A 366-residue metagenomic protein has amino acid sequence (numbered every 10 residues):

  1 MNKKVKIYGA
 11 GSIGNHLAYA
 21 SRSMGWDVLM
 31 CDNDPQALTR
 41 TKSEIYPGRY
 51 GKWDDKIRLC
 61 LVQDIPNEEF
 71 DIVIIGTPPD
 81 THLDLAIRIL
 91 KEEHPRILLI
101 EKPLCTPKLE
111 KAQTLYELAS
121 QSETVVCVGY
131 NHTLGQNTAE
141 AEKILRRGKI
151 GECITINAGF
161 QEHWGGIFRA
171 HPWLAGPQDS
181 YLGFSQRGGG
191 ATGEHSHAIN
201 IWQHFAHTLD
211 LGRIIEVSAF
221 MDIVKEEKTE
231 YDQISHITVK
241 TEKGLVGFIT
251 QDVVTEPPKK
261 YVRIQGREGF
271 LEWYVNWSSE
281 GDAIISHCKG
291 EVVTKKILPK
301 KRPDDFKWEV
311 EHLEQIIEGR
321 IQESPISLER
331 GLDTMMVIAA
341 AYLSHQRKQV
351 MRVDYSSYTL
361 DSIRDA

Functional and structural regions predicted by a protein language model:
M1-G51: N-terminal Rossmann-like dinucleotide-binding module
R22-W26, E44-G48, I72-I74, Q315-A366: C-terminal helix-rich "cap/oligomerization" subdomain common to oxidoreductases
Q36, L298-E311: Active-site loop of classical SDR/Rossmann-like NAD(P)-dependent oxidoreductases, centered on the catalytic Tyr-X3-Lys
D55-F70: Short acidic low-complexity segments
I72, L83-L134, G148: Beta-strand-loop-alpha-helix segment that lines the small-molecule cofactor/substrate pocket of alpha/beta enzymes
G135-K228, K348: Predominantly a Rossmann-like dinucleotide-binding segment in NAD(P)-dependent oxidoreductases
G193-S279, K307-I321, I338-Y342, V353-A366: Contiguous beta-strand/loop segments that form the cofactor/metal-binding neighborhood of enzyme cores
